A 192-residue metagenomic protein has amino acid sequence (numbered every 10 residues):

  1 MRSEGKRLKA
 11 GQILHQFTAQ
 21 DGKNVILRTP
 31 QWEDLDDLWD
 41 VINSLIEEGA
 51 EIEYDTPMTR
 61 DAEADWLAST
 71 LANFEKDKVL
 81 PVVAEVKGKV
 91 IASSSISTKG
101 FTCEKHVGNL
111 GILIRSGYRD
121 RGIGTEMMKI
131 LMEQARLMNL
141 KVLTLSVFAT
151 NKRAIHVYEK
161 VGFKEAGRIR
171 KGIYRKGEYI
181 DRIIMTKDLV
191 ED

Functional and structural regions predicted by a protein language model:
M1-G22: Short acidic N-proximal helix/loop "leader" segments that mark the beginning of a domain or an inter-domain linker
A10, M58-G117, M128, D188-V190: Acetyl-CoA-dependent GNAT
K23-V25, K87-S93, I180: Glycine-rich phosphate/pyrophosphate-binding loop shared by adenosine-nucleotide-utilizing enzymes
N24, D40-P57, N73: Helix-loop element at the rim of GNAT/NAT acetyltransferase active sites that forms part of the acceptor-substrate
I26-L38: A short beta-loop-alpha structural element at the N-terminal edge of CoA-dependent acyl/N-acetyltransferase catalytic
G122-G124, N151: Conserved G/P- and acidic residue-centered "switch" motifs that form tight phosphate/ATP-binding loops in soluble
M128, A135-S146: Conserved GNAT acetyl-CoA-binding A-motif
V142-F148, E159, K164-D181: Conserved catalytic-core motifs of GNAT/GCN5-like acyltransferases
